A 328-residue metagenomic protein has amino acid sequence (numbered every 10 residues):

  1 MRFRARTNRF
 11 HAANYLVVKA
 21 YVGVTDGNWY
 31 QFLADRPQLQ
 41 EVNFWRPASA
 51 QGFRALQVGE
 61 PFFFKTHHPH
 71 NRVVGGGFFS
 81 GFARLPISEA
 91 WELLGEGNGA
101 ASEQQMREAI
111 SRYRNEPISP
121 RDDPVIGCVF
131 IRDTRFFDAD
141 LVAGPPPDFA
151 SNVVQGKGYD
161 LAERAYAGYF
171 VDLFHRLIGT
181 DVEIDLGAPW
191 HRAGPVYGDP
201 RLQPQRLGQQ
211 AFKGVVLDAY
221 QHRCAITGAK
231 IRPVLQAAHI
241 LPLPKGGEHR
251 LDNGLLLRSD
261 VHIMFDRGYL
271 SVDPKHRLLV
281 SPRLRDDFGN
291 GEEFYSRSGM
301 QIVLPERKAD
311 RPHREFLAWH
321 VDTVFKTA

Functional and structural regions predicted by a protein language model:
M1-P61, T66-H68, R135, L141-V153 (+4 more regions): Compositionally biased, charged N-terminal/linker segments
L16-V17, Q57-G59, P124-V125, Y220-Q221 (+3 more regions): Short, well-ordered loop/turn elements at secondary-structure boundaries
R46-A48, E183-R223, L241-D252: Short, charged surface segments at domain edges that flank catalytic/cofactor-binding sites
L56, P61-V74, R223, A238-L241: Polyanion-binding interface signature
G59-T66, V129-F130, C224-A225, L256-D260 (+1 more regions): Short, hydrophobic/aromatic-rich beta-strand segments within well-structured domains
R72-V154, R277-Y295: Aromatic- and Lys/Arg-enriched surface recognition patch
R132-R135, E163, G228: Short, structured patches in soluble enzyme cores that scaffold and shape functional sites
L207, A211, A229-L235, I240-A328: A detector for short metal-coordination/catalytic motifs
